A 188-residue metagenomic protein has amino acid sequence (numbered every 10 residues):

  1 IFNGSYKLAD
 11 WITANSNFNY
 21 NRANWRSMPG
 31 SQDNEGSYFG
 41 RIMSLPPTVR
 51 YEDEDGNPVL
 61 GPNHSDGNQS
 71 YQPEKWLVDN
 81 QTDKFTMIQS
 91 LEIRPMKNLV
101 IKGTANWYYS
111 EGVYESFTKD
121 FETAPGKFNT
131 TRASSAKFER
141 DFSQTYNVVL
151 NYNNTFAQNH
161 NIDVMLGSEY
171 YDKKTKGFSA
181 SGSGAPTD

Functional and structural regions predicted by a protein language model:
N3-K84, K102-D188: Surface-exposed loop/interface segments of Gram-negative outer-membrane beta-barrel transport/assembly proteins
E92, M96-K97: Long hydrophobic segments that form regular secondary structure
